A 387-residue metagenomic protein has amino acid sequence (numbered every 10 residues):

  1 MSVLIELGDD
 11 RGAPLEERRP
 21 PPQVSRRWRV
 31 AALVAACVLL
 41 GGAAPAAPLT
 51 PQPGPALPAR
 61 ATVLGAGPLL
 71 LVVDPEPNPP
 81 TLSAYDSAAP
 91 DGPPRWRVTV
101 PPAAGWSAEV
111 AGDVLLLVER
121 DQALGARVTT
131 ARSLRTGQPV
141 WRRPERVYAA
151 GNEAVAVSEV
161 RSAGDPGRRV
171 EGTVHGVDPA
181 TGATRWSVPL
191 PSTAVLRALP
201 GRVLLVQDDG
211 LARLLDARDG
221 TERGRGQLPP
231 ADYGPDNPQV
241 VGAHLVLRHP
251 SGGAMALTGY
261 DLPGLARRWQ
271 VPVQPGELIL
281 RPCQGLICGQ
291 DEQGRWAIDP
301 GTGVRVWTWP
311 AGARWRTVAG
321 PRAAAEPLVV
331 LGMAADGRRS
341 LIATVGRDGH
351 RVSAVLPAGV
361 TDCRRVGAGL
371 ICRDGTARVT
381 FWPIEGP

Functional and structural regions predicted by a protein language model:
M1-P387: Secretory-pathway ectodomains
